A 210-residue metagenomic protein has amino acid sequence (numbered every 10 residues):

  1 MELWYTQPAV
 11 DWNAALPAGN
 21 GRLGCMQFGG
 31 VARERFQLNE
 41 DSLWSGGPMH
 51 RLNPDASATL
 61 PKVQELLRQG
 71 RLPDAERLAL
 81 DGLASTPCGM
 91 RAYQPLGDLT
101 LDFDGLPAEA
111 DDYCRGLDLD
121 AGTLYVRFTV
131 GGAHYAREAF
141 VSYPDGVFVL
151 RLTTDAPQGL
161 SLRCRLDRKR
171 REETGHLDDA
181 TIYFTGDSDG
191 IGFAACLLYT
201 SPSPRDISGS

Functional and structural regions predicted by a protein language model:
M1-S201: Aromatic-residue-lined binding/catalytic grooves and analogous aromatic/hydrophobic interfacial grooves in multimeric
Y199-S210: Single conserved hydrophobic/aromatic residue that forms the stacking wall/gate of nucleotide- or nucleobase-binding
